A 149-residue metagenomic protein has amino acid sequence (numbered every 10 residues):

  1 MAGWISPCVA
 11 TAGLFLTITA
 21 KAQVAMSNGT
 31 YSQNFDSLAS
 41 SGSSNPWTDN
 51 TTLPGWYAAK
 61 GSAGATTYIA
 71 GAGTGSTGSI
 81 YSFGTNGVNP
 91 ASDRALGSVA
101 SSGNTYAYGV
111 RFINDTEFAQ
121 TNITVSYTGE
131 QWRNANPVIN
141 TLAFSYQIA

Functional and structural regions predicted by a protein language model:
M1-Q23: Sec-dependent, cleavable N-terminal signal peptides
F15-L38: Boundary/junction segments of secreted and surface-exposed precursor proteins
N34, G109-I113, N122-T128, A143-S145: Residues within well-ordered beta-strands of beta-sheet-rich folds
S37-S43, A149: Acidic glycine-/aspartate-rich tracts in secreted/extracellular proteins
P54-F118: Surface-exposed, low-complexity/disordered Ser/Thr/Gly/Pro/Asn-rich loops and linkers
V88, T141-A149: Exoplasmic/lumenal beta-rich domain surfaces
E130-I139: Extended, low-complexity, turn-rich repeat/linker tracts enriched in Gly/Pro/Ser/Thr and Asp/Glu that occur
